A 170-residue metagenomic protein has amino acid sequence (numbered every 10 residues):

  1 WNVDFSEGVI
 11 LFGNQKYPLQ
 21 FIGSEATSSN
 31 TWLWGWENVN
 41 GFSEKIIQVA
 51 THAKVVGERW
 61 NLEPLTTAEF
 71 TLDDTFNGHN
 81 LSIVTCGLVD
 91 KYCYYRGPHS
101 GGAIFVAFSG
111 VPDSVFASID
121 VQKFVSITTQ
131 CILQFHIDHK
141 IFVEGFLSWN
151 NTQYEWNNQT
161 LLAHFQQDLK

Functional and structural regions predicted by a protein language model:
W1, W32-W36, W60, W149 (+1 more regions): A residue-identity detector for tryptophan
W1-S6, P98-S100, E155-Q159: Short, ordered beta-strand-loop transition motifs
W1-T51: N-terminal leader/presequence regions that precede the main folded/catalytic core
S6-F12, V106, T160-D168: Generic recognition of long tandem-repeat/solenoid scaffolds
L11, T71-L88, K140-E155, F165: Short, solvent-exposed secondary-structure boundary motifs
Y17, Y92-Y95, Y154: Sequence-level detector for tyrosine residue identity
E44-I137: Surface-exposed beta-loop interaction hotspot
I119-K170: Alpha-helical oligomerization segments
